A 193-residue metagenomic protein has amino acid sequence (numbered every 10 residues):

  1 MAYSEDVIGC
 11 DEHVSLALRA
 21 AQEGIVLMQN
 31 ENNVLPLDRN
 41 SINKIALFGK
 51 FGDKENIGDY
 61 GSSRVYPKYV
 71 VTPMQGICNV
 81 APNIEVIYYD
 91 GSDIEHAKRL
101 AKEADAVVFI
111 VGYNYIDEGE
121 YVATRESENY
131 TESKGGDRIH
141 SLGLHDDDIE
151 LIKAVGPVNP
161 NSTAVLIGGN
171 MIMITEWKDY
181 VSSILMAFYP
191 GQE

Functional and structural regions predicted by a protein language model:
M1-D6: Conserved, charged catalytic cores of large soluble enzymes
V7-D11, S15-E193: C-terminal non-catalytic regions of proteins with extracellular/luminal or membrane-system context
